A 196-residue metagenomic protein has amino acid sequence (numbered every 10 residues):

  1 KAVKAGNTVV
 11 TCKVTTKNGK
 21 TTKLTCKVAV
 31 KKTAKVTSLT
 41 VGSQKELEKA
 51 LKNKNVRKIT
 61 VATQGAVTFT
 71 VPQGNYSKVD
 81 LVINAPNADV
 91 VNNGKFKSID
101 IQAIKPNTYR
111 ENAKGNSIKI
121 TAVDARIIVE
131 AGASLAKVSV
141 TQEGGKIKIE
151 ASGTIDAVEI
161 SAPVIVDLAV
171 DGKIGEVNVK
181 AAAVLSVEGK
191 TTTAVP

Functional and structural regions predicted by a protein language model:
K1-K35: Extracytoplasmic soluble-region selector
A34-Q44: Disulfide-bonded cysteine-rich modules in secreted/extracellular proteins, activating on the conserved Cys frameworks
Q44-N53, I59, G65-N75, V79-I120 (+4 more regions): Short, T/G/N/S-enriched strand-turn elements that build extracellular solenoid repeat scaffolds
